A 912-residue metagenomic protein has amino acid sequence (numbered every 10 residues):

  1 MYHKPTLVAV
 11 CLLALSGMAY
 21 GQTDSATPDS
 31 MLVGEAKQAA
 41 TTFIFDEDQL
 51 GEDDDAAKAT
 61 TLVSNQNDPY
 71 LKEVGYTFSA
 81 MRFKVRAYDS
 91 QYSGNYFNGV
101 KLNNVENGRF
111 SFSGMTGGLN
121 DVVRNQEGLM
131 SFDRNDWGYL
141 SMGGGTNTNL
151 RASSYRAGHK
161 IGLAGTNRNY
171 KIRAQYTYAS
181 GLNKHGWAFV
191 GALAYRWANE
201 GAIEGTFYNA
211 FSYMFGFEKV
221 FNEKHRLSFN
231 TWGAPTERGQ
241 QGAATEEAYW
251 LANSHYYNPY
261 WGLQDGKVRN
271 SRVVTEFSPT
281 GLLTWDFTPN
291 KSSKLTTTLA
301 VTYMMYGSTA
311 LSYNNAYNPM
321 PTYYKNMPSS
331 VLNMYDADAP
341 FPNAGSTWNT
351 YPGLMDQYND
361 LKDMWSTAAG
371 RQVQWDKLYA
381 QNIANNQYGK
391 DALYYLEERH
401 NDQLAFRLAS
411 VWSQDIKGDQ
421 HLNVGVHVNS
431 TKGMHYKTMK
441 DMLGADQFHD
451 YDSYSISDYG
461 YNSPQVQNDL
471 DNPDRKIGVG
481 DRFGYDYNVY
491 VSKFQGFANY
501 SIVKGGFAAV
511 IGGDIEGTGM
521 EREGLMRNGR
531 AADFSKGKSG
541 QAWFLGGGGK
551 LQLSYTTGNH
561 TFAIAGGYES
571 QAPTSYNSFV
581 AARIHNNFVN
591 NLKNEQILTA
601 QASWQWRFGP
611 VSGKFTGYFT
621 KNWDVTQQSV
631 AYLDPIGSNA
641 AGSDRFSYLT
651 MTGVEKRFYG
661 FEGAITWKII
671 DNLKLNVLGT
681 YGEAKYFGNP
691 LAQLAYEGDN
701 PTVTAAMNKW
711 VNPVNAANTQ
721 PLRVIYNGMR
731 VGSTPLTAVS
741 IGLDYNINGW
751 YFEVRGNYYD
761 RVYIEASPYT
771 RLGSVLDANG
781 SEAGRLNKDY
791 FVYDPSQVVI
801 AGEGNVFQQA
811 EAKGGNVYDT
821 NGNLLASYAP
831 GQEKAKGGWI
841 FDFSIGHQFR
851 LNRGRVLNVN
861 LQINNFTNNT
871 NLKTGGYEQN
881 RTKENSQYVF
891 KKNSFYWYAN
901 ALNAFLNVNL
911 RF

Functional and structural regions predicted by a protein language model:
Q22, L675, Y758-N821, H847-F912: C-terminal beta-signal and adjacent terminal beta-strands/loops of Gram-negative outer-membrane beta-barrel proteins
M115-G162: A beta-strand signature from Gram-negative outer-membrane beta-barrel systems, especially the internal plug domain
G165-A198, A202-Q241, V273-S292, K550-Q552: Transmembrane beta-barrel wall of Gram-negative outer-membrane proteins
R226-T284, G307-E397, Y461-G478, V630-G642: Acidic/polar loop-and-plug regions of large Gram-negative outer-membrane beta-barrel proteins
A243-A248, V466-Q467, D471-R475, G519-R530 (+8 more regions): Surface-exposed extracellular loop regions of Gram-negative outer-membrane beta-barrel proteins, predominantly
N258-T280, T284, S539-F544, G548-K550 (+3 more regions): Outer-membrane beta-barrel signature, preferentially recognizing the C-terminal barrel domain of Gram-negative
Y395, H421-T557, N577-H585, N591 (+1 more regions): Signature of Gram-negative outer-membrane beta-barrel scaffolds
G506, F619-K621, S647-L772, N909: Gram-negative outer-membrane beta-barrel transporters
